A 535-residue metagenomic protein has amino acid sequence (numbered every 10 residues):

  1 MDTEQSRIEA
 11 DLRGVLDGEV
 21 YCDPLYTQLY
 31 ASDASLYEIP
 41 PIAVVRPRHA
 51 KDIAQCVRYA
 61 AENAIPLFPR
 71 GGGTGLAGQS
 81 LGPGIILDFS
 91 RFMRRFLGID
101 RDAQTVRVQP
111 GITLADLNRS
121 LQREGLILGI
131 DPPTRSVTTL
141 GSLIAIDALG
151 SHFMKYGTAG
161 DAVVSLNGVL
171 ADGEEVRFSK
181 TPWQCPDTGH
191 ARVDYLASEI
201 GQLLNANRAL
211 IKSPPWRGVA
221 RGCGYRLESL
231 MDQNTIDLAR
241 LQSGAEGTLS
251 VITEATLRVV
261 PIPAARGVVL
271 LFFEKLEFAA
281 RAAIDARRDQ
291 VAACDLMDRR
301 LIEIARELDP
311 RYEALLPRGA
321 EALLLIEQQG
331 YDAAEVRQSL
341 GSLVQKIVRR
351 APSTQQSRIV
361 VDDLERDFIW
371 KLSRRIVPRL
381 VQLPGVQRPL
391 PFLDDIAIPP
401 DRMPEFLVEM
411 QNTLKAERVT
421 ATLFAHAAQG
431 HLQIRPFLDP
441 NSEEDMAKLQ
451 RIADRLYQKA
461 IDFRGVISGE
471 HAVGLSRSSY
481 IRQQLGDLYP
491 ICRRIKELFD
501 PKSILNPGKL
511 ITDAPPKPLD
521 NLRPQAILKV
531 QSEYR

Functional and structural regions predicted by a protein language model:
M1-R58, E62, T74-Q104, Y156 (+7 more regions): N-terminal flexible segment immediately upstream of the FAD-binding catalytic core in FAD-dependent oxidoreductases
L12, S35-L67, I85, F89-P133 (+7 more regions): N-terminal glycine-rich flavin-associated loop
V20-P24, V45-P47, P66-G71, G78 (+16 more regions): General beta-strand structural signal in soluble alpha/beta enzymes
S35, L143-A145, F153-L372, V408 (+3 more regions): C-terminal substrate-binding/cap subdomain adjacent to the FAD-binding core in PCMH-type and related FAD-linked
D52-Q55, D116, F278-R281, D332-S342 (+2 more regions): Short, conserved charged micro-motifs
L67-P69, L76, L117, V269 (+5 more regions): Extended, hydrophobic alpha-helical segments in both membrane/secreted and soluble proteins
R70-G72, Q104, D131-T134, T138 (+7 more regions): Core alpha/beta catalytic barrel or barrel-like domain that forms the active/cofactor pocket in diverse metabolic
D462, V466, G474, I481-R482 (+1 more regions): Ferredoxin-type iron-sulfur electron-transfer modules and their immediate structural context
